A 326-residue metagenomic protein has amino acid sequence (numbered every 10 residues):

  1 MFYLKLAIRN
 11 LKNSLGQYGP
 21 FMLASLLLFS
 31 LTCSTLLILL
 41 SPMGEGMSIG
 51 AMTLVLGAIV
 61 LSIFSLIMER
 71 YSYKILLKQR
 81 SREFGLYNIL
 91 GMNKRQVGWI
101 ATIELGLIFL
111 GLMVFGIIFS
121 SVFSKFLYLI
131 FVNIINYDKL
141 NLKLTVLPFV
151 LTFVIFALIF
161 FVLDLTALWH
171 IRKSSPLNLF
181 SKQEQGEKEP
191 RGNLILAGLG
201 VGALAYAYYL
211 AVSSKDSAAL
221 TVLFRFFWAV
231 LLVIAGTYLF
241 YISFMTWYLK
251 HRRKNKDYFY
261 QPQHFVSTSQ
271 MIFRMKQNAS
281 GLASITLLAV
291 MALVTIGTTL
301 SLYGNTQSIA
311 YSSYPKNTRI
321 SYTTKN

Functional and structural regions predicted by a protein language model:
Y3-K5, K173-E187: Short cytosolic juxtamembrane segments of multi-pass membrane proteins
Y3-S14, V266-R274: A short amphipathic helical element positioned immediately N-terminal to and/or at the very start of a transmembrane
G16-P42, S48-R80, G85, L105-F115 (+4 more regions): Hydrophobic alpha-helical transmembrane segments of multi-pass inner-membrane transport and secretion
G19-L23, S30-S34, V154-I159, E187-Q307: Alpha-helical transmembrane segments, especially those used as permease/efflux helices and single-pass anchors
L27-S41, Y71-Y73, L107-N136, P148-K173 (+1 more regions): Small-residue-rich transmembrane alpha-helices
S48-I59, I63, N136-V162, E187-L199: Conserved transmembrane alpha-helices of multi-pass membrane proteins, especially helix-helix packing segments enriched
T306-K325: Membrane-interface junction motifs in transport/secretion proteins
